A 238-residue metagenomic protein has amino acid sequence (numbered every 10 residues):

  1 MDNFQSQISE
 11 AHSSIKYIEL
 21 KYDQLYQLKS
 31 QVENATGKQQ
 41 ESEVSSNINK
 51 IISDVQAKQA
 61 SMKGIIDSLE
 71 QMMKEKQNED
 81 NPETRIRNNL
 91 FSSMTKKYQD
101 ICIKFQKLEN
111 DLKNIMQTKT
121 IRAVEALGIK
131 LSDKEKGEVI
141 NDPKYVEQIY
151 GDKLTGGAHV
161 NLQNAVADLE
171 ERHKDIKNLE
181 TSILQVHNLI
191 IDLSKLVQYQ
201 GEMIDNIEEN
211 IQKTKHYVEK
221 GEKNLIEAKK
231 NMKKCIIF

Functional and structural regions predicted by a protein language model:
M1-H12, L20, Y26-D192: Regulatory linker/N-terminal fringe of the SNARE motif in t-SNAREs
L184, L196-Q198, E202-F238: Eukaryotic, compositionally biased intrinsically disordered regions
